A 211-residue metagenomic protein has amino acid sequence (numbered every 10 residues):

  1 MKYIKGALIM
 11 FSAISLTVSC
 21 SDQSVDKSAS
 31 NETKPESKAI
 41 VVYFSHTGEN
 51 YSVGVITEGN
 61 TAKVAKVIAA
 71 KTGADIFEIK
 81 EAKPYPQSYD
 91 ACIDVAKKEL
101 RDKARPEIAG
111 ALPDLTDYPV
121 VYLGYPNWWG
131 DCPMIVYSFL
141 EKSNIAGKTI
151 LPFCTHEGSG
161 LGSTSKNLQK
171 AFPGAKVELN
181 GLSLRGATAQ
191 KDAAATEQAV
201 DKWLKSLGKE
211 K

Functional and structural regions predicted by a protein language model:
M1-L8: Bacterial N-terminal signal peptides that target proteins for export
L16-S19: C-terminal motif of bacterial Sec signal peptides marking the signal peptidase cleavage site
S21-Y118, G130, Q198-K211: N-terminal beta1-alpha1-beta2 submodule of the flavodoxin-like/Rossmannoid cofactor-binding fold
H46-E49, E81-Y85, N127-D131, H156-L161 (+1 more regions): Solvent-exposed loop/turn segments at secondary-structure junctions within structured extracellular/periplasmic domains
V64-K71, D75, G124, S138-S143 (+4 more regions): Structured segments of extracytoplasmic/periplasmic soluble domains in secreted or envelope-associated proteins
D75-I76, A175-R185: Short beta-strand elements in bilobed, periplasmic/extracellular small-molecule ligand-binding domains
Q87-G174: Helix-loop-strand module that forms the ligand-binding subsite of alpha/beta enzymes
A194-T196: Post-His helix in hydrolase/transferase enzymes
